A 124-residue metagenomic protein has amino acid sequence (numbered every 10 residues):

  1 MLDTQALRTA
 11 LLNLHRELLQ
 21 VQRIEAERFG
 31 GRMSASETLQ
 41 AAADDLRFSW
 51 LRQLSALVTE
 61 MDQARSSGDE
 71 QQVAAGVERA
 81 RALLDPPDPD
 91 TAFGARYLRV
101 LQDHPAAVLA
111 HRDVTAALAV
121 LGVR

Functional and structural regions predicted by a protein language model:
M1-R124: Surface-exposed peri-terminal alpha-helical interaction modules
